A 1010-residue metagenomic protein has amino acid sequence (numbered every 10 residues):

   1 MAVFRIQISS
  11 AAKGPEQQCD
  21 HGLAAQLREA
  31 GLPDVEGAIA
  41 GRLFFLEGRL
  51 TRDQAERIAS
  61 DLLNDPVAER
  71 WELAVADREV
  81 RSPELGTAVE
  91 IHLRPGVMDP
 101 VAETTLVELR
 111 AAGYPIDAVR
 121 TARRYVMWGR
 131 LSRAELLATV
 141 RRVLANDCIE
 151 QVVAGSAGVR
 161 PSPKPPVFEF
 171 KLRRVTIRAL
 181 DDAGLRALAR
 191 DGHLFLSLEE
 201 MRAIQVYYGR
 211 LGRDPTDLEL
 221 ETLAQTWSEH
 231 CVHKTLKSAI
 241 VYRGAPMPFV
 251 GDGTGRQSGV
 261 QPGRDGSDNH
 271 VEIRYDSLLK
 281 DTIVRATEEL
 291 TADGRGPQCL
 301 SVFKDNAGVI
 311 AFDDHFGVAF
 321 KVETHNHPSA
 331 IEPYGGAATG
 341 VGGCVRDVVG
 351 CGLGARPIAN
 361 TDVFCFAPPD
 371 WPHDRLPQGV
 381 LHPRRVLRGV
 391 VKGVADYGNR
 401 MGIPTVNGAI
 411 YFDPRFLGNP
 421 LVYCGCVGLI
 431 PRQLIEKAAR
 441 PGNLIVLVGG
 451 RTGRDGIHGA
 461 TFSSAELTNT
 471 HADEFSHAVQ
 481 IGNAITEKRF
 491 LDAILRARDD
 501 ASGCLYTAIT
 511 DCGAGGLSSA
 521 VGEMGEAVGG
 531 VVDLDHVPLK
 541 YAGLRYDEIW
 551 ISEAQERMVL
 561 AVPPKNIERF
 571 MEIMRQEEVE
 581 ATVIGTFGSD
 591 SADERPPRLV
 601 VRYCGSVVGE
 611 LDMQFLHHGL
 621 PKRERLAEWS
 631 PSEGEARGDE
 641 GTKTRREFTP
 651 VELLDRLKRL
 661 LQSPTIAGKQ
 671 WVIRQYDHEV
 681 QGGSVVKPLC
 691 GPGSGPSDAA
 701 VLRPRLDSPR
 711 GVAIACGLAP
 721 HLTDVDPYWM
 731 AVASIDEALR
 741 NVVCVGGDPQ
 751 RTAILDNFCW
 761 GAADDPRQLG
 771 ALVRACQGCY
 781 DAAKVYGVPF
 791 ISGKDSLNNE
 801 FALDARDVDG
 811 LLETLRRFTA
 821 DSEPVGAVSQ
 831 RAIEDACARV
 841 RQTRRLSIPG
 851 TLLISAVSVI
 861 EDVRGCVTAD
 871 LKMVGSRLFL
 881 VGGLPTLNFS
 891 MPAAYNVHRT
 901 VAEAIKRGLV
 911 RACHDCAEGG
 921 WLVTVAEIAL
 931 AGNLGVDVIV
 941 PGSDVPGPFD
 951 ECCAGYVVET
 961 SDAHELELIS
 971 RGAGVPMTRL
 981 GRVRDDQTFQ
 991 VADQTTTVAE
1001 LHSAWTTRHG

Functional and structural regions predicted by a protein language model:
M1-K13, A40-F45, P83-P95, T121-Y125 (+2 more regions): Short glycine-/aliphatic-rich beta-strand segments at the starts of folded cytosolic domains
Q7-C19, L50, E90-V101, G129-S132 (+3 more regions): Short, surface-exposed ligand-recognition loops at beta-strand->loop->(often short) alpha-helix junctions that present
P15-C19, L50-R57, V97-V101, L131-A138 (+3 more regions): Short, conserved charged micro-motifs
H21, A25, A55-E69, D99-A111 (+2 more regions): Non-catalytic interaction/regulatory segments
G22-E79: Acidic (E/D-rich), amphipathic helical modules within compact regulatory domains
E36-A40, A111-R124, W128: Interaction-mediating elements
E69-A118: Short, solvent-exposed interaction modules
G96, I116, R142, N146-G255 (+2 more regions): Glycine/proline-enriched, intrinsically flexible loops and inter-domain linkers
